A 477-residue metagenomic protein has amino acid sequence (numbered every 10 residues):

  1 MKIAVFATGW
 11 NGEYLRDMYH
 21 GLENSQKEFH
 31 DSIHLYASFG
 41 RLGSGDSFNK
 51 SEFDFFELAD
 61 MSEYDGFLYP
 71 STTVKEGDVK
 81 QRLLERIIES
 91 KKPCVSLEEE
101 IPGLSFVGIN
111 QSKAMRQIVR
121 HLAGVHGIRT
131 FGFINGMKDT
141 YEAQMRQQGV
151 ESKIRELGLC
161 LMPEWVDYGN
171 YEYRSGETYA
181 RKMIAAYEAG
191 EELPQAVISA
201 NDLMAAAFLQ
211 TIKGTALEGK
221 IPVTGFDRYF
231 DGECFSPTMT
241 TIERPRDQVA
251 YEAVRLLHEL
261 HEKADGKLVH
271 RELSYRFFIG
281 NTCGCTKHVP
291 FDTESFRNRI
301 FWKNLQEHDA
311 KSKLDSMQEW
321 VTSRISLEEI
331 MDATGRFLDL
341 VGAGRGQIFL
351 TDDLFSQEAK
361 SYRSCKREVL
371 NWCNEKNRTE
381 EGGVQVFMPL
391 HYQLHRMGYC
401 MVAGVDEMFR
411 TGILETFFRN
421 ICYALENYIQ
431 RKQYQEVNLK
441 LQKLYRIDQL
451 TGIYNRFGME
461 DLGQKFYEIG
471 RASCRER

Functional and structural regions predicted by a protein language model:
M1-R120, I184-E192, A196, L203-A205: Alpha-helical recognition/docking segments in bacterial nutrient-uptake and carbohydrate-utilization systems
L84-E85, P102-F133, Q144-S152, Y173-I184 (+2 more regions): Hydrophobic alpha-helical segments within soluble ligand-binding/sensing domains
V125, R181-H288: Flexible loop/turn connectors
T282, T286-S323, N438-K443: Signal-transmission linkers at sensory-effector interfaces
R378-H391, M401: A short, aliphatic-rich beta-strand micro-motif
D406-E426, Q435-K440: Amphipathic alpha-helical "output/dimerization" segments
K440-L462: Conserved nucleotide-binding and Mg2+-coordinating catalytic segments in signaling enzymes
E460-R477: Active-site-proximal structural segments of metal-dependent nucleotidyl cyclase/transferase enzymes
